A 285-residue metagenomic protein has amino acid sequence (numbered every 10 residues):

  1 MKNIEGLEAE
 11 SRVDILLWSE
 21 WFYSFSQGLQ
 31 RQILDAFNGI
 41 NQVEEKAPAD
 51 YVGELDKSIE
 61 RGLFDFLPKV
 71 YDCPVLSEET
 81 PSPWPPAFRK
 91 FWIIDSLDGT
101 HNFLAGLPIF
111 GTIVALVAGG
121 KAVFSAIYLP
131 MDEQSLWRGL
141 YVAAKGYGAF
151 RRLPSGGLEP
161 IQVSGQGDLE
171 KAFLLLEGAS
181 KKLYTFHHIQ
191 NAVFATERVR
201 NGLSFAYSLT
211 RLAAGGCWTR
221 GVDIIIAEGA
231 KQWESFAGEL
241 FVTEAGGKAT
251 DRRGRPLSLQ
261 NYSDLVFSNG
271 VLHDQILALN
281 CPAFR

Functional and structural regions predicted by a protein language model:
M1-L97: N-terminal subdomain of lithium-sensitive/metallo-dependent phosphomonoesterases centered on the IMPase/IPPase/PAP
I33, D56, L67, T100 (+6 more regions): Residue-level signal for inorganic ion chemistry
K57, R61, E79, S96-G99 (+4 more regions): Generic detector of well-ordered alpha-helical packing
D72, R89-F91, V123, A172 (+1 more regions): Conserved acidic residues
P86-F150: DPxDG-like acidic metal-binding loop motif
G120, G156-L158, G254: Detector for glycine-centered tight turns/loop "hinges" at secondary-structure junctions
R151-S155: Beta-turn initiation residues at beta-strand->coil junctions
Q162-R285: An extended, acidic
